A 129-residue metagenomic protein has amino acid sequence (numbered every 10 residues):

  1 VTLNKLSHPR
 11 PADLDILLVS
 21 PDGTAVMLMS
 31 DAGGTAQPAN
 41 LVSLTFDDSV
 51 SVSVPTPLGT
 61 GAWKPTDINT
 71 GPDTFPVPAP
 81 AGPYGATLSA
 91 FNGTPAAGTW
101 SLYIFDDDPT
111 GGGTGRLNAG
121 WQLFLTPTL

Functional and structural regions predicted by a protein language model:
V1-L129: Loop and turn regions of beta-sandwich accessory domains that flank beta-strands and are enriched in small/polar
